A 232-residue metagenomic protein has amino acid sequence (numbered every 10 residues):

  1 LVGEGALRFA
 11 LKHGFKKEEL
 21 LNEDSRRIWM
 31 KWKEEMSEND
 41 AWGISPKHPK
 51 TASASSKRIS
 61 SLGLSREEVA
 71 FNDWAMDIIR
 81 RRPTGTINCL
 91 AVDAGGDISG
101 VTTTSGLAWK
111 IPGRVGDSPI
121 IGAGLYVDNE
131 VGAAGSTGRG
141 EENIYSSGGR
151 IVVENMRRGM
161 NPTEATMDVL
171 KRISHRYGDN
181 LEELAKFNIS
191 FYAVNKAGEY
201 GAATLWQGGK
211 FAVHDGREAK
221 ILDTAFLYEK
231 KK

Functional and structural regions predicted by a protein language model:
L1-K232: N-terminal nucleophile
